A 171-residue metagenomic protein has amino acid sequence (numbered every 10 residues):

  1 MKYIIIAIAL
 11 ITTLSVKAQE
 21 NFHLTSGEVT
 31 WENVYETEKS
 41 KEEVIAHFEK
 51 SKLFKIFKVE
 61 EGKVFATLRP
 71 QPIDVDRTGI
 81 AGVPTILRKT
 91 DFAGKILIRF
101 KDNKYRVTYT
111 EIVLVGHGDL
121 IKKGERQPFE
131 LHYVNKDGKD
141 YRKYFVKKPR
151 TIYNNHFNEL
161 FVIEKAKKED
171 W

Functional and structural regions predicted by a protein language model:
M1-H23: Bacterial Sec-dependent N-terminal signal peptides
Q19-W171: Ser/Thr-rich, low-complexity intrinsically disordered terminal regions
